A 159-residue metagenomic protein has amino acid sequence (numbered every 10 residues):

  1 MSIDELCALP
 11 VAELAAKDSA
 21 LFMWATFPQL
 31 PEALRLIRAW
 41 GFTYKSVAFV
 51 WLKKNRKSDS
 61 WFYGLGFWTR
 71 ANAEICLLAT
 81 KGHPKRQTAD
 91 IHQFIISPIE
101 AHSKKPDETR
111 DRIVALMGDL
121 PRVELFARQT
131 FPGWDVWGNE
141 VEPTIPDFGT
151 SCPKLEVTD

Functional and structural regions predicted by a protein language model:
M1-D159: Class I S-adenosyl-L-methionine-dependent methyltransferase catalytic core
